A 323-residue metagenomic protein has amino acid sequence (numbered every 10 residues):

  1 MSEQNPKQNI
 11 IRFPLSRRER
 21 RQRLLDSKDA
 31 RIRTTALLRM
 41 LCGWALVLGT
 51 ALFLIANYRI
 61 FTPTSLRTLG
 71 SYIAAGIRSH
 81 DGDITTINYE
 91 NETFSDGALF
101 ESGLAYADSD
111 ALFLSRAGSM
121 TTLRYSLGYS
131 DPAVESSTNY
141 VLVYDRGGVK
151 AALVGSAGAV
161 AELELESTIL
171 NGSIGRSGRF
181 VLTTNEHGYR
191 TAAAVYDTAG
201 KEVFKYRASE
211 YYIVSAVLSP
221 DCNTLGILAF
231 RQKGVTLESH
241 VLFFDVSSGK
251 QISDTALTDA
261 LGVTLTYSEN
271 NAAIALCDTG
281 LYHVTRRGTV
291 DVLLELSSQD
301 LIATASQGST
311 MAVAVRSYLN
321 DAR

Functional and structural regions predicted by a protein language model:
M1-E92, E101: Sequence/structural signature of beta-propeller modules and their immediately flanking N-terminal secretory/stalk
L37-M40, I84, Y89-L99, L127-N139 (+4 more regions): Repeated scaffold domains used in trafficking and secretory/extracellular systems, primarily beta-propellers
S71-G82, Y89, F94, A98 (+6 more regions): Short acidic/polar, Gly/Pro-enriched loop/turn segments located at secondary-structure boundaries
G76-Y89, G118-S126, A157-E164, K201-R207 (+2 more regions): A short beta-strand motif characteristic of beta-propeller blades
S95-A107, L112-F113, P132-R146, A151-A152 (+7 more regions): Short beta-strand elements that form the blades of beta-propeller/WD-repeat-like and other beta-sheet-rich scaffold
S115-A117, L153-G155, A194-D197, L242-D245 (+2 more regions): Structural recognition of the beta-propeller blade-terminating site
Y189-Y282: Solenoidal tandem-repeat scaffolds enriched in leucines and small polar residues
R286-R323: Intrinsically disordered, low-complexity segments enriched in Gly and acidic/Ser/Thr residues that form flexible
